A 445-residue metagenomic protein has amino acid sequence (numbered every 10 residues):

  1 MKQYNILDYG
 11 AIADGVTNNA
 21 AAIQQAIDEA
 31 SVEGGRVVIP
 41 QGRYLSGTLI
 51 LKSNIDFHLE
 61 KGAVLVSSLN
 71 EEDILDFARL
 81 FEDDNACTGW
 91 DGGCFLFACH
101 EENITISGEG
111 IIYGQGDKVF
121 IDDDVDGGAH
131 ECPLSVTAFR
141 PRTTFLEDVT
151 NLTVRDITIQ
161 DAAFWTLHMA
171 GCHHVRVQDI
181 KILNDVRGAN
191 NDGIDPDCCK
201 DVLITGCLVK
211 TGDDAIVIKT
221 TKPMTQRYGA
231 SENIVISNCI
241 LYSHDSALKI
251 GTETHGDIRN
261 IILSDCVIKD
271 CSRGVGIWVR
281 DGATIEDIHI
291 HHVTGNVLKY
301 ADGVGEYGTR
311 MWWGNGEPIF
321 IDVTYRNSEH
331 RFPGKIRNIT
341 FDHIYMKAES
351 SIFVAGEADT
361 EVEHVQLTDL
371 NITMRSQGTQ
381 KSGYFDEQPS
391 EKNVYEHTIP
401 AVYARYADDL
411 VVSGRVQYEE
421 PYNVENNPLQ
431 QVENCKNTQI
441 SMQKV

Functional and structural regions predicted by a protein language model:
M1-V445: Extracellular/periplasmic carbohydrate-active domains that bind, remodel, or depolymerize complex polysaccharides
